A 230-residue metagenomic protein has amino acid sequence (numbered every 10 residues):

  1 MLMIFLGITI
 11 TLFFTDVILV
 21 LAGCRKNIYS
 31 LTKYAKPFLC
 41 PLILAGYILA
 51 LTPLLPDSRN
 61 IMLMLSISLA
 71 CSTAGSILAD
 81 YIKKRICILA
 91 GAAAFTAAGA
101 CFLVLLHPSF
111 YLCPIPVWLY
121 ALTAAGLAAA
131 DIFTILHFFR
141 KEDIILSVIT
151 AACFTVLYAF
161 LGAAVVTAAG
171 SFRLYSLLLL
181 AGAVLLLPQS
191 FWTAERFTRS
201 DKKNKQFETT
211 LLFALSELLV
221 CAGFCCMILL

Functional and structural regions predicted by a protein language model:
M1-L230: Polytopic alpha-helical membrane-helix bundles and their juxtamembrane interface segments in multi-pass membrane
